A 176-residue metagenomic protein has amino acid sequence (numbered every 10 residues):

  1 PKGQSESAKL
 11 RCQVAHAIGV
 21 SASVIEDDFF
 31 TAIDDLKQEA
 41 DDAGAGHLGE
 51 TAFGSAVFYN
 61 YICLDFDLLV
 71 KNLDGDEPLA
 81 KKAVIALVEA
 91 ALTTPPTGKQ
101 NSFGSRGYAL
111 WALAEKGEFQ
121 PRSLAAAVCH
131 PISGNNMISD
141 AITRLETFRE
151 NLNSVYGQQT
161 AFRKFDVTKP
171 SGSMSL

Functional and structural regions predicted by a protein language model:
P1-L176: Basic polyanion-binding and macromolecular-assembly surfaces
